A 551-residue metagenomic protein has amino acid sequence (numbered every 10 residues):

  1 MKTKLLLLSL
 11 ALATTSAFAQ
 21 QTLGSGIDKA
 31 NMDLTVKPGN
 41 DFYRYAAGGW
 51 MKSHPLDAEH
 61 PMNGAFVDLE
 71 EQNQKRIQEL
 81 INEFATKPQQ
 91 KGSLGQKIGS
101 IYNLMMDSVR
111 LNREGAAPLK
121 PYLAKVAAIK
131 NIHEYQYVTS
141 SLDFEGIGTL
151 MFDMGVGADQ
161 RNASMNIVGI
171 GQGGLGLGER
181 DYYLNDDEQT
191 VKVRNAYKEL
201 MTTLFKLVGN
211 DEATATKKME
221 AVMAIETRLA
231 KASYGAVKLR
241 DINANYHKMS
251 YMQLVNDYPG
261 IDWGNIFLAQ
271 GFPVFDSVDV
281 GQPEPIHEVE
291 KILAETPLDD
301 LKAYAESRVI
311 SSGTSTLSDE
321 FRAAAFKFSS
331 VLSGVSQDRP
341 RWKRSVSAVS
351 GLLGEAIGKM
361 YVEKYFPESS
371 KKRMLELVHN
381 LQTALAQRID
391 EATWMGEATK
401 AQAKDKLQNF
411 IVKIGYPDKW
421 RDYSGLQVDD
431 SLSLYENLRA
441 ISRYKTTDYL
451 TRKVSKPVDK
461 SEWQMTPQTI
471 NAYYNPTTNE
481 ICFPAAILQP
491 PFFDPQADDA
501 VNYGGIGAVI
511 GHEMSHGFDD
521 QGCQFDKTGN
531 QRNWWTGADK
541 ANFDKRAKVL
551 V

Functional and structural regions predicted by a protein language model:
M1-Q21: Bacterial Sec-dependent N-terminal signal peptides
Q20-A30: Short, Gly/Pro- and small/polar-rich lid/capping loops
K29, S53-D57, G155, E179-D181 (+5 more regions): Short, solvent-exposed loop/turn and secondary-structure capping segments
N31-K52, Y183, D187-K206, M395: Hydrophobic/aromatic-rich, well-ordered segments within soluble, folded domains that form packed cores
K37-N40, Y45-V109: Active-site-surrounding "flap" and adjacent substrate/cofactor-binding loops of secreted or lumenal enzymes, prototyped
E59-I81, A213-A232, N502-G507: Short secondary-structure subsegments characteristic of cysteine-rich extracellular domains
E70, D257-I261, D279-P283, R339 (+3 more regions): Intrinsically disordered, low-complexity linker/terminal regions across diverse proteins
F84-E376, N380: Noncatalytic, helix-rich "gating/capping" subdomain that lines the substrate-entry/channel surface of large enzyme
